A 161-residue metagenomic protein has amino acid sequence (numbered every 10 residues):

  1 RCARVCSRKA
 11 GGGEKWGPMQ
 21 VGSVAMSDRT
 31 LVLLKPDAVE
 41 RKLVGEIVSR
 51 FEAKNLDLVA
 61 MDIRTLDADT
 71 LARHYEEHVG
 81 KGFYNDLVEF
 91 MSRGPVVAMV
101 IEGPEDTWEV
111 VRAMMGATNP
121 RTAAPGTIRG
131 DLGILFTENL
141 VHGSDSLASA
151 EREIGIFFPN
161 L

Functional and structural regions predicted by a protein language model:
C6, W16, Q20-L161: Non-catalytic terminal and connector segments of soluble metabolic enzymes
A10-E14: Short, charge-rich patches within N-terminal targeting peptides
